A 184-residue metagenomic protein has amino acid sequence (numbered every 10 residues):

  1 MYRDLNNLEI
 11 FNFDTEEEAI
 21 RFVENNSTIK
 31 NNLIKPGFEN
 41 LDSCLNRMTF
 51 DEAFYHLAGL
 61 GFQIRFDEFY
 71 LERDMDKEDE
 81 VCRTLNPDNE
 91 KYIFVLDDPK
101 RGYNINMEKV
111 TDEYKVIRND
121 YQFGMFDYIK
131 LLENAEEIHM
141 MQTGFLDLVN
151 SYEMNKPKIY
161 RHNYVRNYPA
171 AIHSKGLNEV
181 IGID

Functional and structural regions predicted by a protein language model:
M1-D184: Catalytic machinery of carbohydrate-active enzymes, primarily nucleotide-sugar-dependent glycosyltransferases
